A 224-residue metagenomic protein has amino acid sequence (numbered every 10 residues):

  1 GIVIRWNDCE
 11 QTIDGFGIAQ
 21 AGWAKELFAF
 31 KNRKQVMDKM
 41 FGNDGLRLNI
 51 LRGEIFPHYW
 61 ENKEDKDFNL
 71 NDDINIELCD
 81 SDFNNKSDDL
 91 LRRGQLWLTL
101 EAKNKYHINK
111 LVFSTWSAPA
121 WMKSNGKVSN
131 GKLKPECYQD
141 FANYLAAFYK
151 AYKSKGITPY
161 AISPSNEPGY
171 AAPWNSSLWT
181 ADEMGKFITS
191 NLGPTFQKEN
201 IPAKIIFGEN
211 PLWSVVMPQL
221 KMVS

Functional and structural regions predicted by a protein language model:
I2-P159, T180, S190: N-terminal catalytic cores of secreted or lumenal carbohydrate-active enzymes
I55, T115-S117, S163-P168, E209: Short, small-residue-rich loop/turn micro-motifs
C137-A161, P168-S224: Active-site neighborhood of glycoside hydrolase catalytic domains
